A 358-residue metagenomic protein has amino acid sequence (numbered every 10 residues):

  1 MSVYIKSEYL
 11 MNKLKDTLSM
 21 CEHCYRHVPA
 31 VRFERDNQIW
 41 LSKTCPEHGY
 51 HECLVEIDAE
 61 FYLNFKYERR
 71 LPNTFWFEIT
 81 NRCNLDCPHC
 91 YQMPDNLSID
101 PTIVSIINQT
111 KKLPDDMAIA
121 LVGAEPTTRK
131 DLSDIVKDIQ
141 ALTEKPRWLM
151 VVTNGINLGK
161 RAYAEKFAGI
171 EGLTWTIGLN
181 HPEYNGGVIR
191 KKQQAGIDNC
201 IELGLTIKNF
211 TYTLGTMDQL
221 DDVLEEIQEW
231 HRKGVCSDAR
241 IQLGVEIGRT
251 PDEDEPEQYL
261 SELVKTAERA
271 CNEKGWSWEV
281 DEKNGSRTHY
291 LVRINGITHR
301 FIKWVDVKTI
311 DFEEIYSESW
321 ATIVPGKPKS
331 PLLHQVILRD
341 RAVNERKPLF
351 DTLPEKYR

Functional and structural regions predicted by a protein language model:
M1-K66, I294-R358: Radical SAM enzyme core and accessory elements
Y9-N12, F75, A124, G215 (+1 more regions): Conserved aromatic-histidine-acidic binding/catalytic patches
N37-A162: Conserved alpha-helical substructure of the radical SAM core
W40, T74, T174, N209 (+1 more regions): Broad gene-expression machinery/nucleic-acid interaction feature
S98, Y184-G187, T250-P251: A generic structural signal for short coil/turn motifs at secondary-structure boundaries
I103-V122, R129-L243: Radical SAM/AdoMet-radical enzyme domain recognition
I189-R190, Q194-P348: Radical SAM enzyme [4Fe-4S]-AdoMet core and its adjacent flexible, acidic and glycine-rich loops/tails across
